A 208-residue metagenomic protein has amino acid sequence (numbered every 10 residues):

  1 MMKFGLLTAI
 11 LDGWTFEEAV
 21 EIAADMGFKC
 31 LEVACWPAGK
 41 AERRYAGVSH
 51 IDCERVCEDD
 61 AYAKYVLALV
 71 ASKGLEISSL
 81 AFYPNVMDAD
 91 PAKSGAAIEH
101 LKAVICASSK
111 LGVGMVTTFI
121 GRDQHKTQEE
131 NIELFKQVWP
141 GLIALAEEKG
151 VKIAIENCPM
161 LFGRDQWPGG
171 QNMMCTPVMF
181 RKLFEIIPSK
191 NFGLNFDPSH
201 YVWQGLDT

Functional and structural regions predicted by a protein language model:
M1-G13: Boundary/entry segment of secreted carbohydrate-active catalytic domains
I10-L11, C57-E58, A96, E133-L134: Residues that cap or flank secondary-structure elements
E17-G39, S109-G114: Catalytic domains of carbohydrate-active enzymes, especially glycoside hydrolases
E18, A63-S79, N85-F196, H200-Q204: Active-site acidic/histidine proton-transfer and metal-coordination neighborhood in alpha/beta enzyme cores
E32-V66, R122, K126: Glycine-rich, proline-tolerant flexible connector loops at the mouths of alpha/beta enzymes
A46, V202-T208: Glycoside hydrolase catalytic-domain groove-lining segments
A46-C53, A81-A89: Glycine-/proline-rich flexible loop or hinge segments
